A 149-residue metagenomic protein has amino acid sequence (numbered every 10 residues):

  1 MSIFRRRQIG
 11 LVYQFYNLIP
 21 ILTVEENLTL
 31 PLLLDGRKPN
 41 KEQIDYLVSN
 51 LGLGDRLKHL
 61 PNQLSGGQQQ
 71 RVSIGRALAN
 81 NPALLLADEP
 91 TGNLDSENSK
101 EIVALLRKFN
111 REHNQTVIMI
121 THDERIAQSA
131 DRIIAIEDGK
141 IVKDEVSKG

Functional and structural regions predicted by a protein language model:
M1-I136, I141: ABC family nucleotide-binding domain
D144-E145: ABC ATPase "signature
K148-G149: ABC ATPase nucleotide-binding domains
